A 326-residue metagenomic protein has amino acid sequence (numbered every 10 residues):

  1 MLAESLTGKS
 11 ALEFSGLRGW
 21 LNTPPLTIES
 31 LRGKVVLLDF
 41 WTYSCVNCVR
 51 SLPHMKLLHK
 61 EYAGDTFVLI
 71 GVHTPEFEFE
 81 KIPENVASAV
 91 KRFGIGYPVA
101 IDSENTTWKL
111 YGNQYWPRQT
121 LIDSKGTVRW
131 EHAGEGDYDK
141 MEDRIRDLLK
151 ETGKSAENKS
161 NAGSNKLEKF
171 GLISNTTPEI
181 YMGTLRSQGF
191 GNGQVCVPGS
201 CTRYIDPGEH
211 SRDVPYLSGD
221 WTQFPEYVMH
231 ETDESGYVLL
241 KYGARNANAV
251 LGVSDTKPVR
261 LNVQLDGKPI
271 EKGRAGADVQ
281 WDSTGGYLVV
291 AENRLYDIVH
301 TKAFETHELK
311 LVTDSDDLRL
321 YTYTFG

Functional and structural regions predicted by a protein language model:
M1-L26, D139-G326: Non-globular targeting/processing and membrane-anchoring segments
P25-V49, M55, V68-I70: Short active-site neighborhood of thiol/selenol oxidoreductases, capturing the structured segment around
R32-V36, G64-V68, G94-P98, S124: Loop/turn elements at helix/coil->beta-strand transitions in domains of secreted/extracellular proteins
V49-R92, S103-T107, L261: Structural microenvironment flanking redox-active thiols in thiol-disulfide oxidoreductases
E84-I122, A249: Short, internal strand/loop/helix patches that form the active-site neighborhood or redox-interaction surface
N113-T152: Non-catalytic, surface beta->alpha helical segment in thiol-disulfide oxidoreductase systems
